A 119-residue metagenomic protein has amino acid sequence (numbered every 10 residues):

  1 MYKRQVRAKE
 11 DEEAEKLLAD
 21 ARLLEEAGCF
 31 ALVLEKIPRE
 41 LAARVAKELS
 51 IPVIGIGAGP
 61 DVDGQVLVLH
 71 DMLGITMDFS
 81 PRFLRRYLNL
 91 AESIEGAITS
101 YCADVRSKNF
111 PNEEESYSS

Functional and structural regions predicted by a protein language model:
M1-Q5: Conserved small/polar residues in nucleotide/adenosyl-binding loops
V6-E25: Active-site glycine-rich loop that binds ribose-phosphate moieties when present
E12-E13, C29-I37: Catalytic beta/alpha-barrel core
L18-A21, A42, C102: Generic structural signal for well-ordered alpha-helices, preferentially at hydrophobic/aromatic core positions
E26-G28, V105: Catalytic domains of carbohydrate-active enzymes, especially glycoside hydrolases
C29-F30, L49-I51: Short, well-ordered coil/turn segments that N-cap beta-strands
K36-S50, D61-G64: Active-site-adjacent beta->alpha loops and helix N-cap segments on the catalytic face of soluble alpha/beta enzymes
I51, I56-S119: C-terminal alpha-helical cap/extension of soluble enzyme domains
